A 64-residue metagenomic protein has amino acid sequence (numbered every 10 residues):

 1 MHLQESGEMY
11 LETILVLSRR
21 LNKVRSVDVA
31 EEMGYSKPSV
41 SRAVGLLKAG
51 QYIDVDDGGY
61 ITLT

Functional and structural regions predicted by a protein language model:
M1-Y35: N-terminal helix-turn-helix DNA-binding core of bacterial DNA-binding proteins
P38: Key DNA-contact positions within bacterial/archaeal DNA-binding proteins
V44-G45: Short, hydrophobic-biased segments on the C-terminal half of alpha helices that form "recognition helices"
K48-T64: Beta-hairpin "wing" of winged helix-turn-helix
